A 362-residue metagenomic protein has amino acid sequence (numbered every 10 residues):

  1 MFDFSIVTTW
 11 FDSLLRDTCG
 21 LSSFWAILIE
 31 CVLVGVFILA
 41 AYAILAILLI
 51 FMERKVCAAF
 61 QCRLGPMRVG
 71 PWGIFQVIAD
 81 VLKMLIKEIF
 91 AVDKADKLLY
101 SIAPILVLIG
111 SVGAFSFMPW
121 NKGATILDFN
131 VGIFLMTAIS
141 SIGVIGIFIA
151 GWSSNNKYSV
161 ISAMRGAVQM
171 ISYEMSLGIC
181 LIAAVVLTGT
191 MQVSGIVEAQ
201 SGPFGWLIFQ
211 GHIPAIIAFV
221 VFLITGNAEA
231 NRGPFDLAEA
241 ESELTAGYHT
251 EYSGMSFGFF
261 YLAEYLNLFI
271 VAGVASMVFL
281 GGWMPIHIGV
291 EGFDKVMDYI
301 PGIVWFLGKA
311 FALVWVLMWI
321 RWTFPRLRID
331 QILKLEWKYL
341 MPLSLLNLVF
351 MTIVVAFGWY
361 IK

Functional and structural regions predicted by a protein language model:
M1-K362: Selective transmembrane helix interface/packing segments
